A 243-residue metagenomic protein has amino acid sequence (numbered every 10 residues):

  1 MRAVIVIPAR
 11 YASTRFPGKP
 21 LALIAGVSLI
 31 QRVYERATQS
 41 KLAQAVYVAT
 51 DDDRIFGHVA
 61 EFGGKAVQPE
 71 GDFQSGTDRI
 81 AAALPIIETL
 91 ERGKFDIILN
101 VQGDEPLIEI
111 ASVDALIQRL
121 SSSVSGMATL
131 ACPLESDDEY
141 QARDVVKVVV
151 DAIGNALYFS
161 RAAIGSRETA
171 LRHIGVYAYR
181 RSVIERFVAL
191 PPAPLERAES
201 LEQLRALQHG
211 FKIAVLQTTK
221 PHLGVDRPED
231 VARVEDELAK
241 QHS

Functional and structural regions predicted by a protein language model:
R2-T50: N-terminal glycine-rich phosphate-binding loop and ensuing alpha1 helix
I5, V46-V48, I98, A128 (+2 more regions): Hydrophobic/aromatic residues located in beta-strands of well-ordered beta-sheets within soluble catalytic
L42, F62-G63, A152: Short, structured coil segments at secondary-structure junctions
A43, G93-F95, S123-S125, F211: Short, high-confidence coil segments that cap the C-terminus of an alpha-helix and link into the following beta-strand
Y47, D53-V101, E105-A115: Short phosphate-binding loop-to-helix
I108-A193: Conserved core of the sugar-phosphate nucleotidyltransferase
A170-S243: Conserved alpha/beta core of the MobA/IspD/sugar-nucleotide pyrophosphorylase nucleotidyltransferase superfamily
